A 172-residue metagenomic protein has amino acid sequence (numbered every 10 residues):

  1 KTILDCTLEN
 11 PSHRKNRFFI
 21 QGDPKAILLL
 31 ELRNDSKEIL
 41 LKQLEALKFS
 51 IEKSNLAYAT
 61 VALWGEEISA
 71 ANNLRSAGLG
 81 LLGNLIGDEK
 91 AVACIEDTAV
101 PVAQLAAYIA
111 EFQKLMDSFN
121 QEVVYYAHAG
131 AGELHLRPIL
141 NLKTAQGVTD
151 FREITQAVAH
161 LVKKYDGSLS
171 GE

Functional and structural regions predicted by a protein language model:
K1-H128, G132-G171: Noncatalytic alpha-helical scaffold of FAD-dependent oxidoreductases
